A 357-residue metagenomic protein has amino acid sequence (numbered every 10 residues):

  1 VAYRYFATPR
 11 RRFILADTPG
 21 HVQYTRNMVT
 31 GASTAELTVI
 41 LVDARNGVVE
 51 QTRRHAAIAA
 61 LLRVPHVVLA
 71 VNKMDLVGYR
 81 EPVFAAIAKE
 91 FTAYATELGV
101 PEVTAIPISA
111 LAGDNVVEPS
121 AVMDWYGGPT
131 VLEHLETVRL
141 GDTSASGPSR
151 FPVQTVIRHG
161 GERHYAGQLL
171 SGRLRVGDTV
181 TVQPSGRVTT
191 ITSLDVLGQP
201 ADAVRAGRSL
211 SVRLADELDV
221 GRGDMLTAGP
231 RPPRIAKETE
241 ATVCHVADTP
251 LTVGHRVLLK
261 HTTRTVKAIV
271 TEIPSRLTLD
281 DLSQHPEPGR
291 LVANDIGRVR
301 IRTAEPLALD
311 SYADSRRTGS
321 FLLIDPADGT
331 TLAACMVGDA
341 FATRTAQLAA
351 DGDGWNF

Functional and structural regions predicted by a protein language model:
V1-I14, P148-F151: P-loop NTPase nucleotide-binding/switch module
R11-F13, T18-Y24, A32-A56, A60-A85: Conserved Switch II/interswitch segment of TRAFAC-class P-loop GTPases
F13, T34, L41-V42, V68 (+6 more regions): Helix-rich terminal scaffold detector
D17, M28, V39, A59 (+9 more regions): Residue-level signature of catalytic and energy-coupling elements of molecular machines, predominantly ATP/GTP-dependent
T18, V22-T25, V49-R53, L61-V64 (+7 more regions): Amphipathic alpha-helical transducer elements in NTP-driven molecular machines
L76-Y79, V83, A93, D216-F357: C-terminal effector modules of nucleic-acid-centric enzymes and ribosome-associated factors
A85, T92-T249: Conserved catalytic-core segments of large NTP-driven translation/proteostasis enzymes
